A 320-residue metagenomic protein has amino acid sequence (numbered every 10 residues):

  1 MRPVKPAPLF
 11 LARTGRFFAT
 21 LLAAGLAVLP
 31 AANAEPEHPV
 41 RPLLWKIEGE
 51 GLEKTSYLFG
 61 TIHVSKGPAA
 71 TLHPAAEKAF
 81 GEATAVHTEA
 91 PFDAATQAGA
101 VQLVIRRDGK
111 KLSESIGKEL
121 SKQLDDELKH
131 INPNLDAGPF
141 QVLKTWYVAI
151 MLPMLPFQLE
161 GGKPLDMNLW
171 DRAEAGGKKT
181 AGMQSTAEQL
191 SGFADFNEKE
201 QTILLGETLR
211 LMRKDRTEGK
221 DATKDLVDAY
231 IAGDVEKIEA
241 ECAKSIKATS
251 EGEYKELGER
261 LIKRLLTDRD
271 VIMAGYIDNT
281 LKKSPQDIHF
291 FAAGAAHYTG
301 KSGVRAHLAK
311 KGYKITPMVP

Functional and structural regions predicted by a protein language model:
M1-R13: N-terminal secretory signal peptides that target proteins for export/translocation
R2, S245-T249, T280: Short regulatory "switch" loops immediately downstream of catalytic or recognition motifs within protein catalytic
A12-V28: Bacterial N-terminal signal peptides
A19-T20, E50-L52, K283-P285: Short hydrophobic "helix-edge" motifs at membrane interfaces and signal-peptide entry regions
L29-E35: Signal peptide processing junction and immediate N-terminal pro/mature segment of secreted/exported proteins
E35-E37, L43-L261: Structured, acidic catalytic/metal-binding patches in enzyme active sites
P39, P68, R269-M273: Short secondary-structure boundary/capping elements
E256-P320: A cross-kingdom marker for long, charged
